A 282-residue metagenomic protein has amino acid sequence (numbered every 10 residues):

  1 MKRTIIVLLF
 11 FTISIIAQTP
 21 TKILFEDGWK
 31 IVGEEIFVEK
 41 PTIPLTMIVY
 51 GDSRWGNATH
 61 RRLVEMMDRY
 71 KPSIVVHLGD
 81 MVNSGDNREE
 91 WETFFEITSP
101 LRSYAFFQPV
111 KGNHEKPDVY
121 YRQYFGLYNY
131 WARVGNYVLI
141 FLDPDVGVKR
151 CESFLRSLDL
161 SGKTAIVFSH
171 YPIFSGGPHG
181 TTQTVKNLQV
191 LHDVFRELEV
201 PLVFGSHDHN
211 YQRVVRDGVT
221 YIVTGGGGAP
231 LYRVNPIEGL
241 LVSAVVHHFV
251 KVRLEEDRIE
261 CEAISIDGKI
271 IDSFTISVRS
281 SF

Functional and structural regions predicted by a protein language model:
T4-I13: Sec-dependent N-terminal signal peptides
Q18-I31, H247-F282: A short C-terminal boundary segment appended to hydrolase-like catalytic domains
Q18-W91, G176: N-terminal active-site segment of His-dependent metallophosphoesterases
T21-I36, R88-T164, P178-L202, D208-E255: Extended active-site neighborhood of metal-dependent phosphoesterases/phosphodiesterases
M47-V49, V75-H77, P109-V110, V167 (+1 more regions): Residue-level marker for buried hydrophobic side chains located in beta-strands that build the well-ordered beta-sheet
D52, G79-D80, G112-N113, H170 (+1 more regions): Active-site glycine-centered loops adjacent to acidic/histidine catalytic or metal-binding residues that shape
W55, V82-N83, E115, V138 (+2 more regions): Short active-site segment of divalent metal-dependent hydrolases/proteases that encodes the spacing between
A165-I173: Active-site segments of SGNH/GDSL-like serine hydrolases that catalyze O-acetyl group transfer/hydrolysis on lipids
